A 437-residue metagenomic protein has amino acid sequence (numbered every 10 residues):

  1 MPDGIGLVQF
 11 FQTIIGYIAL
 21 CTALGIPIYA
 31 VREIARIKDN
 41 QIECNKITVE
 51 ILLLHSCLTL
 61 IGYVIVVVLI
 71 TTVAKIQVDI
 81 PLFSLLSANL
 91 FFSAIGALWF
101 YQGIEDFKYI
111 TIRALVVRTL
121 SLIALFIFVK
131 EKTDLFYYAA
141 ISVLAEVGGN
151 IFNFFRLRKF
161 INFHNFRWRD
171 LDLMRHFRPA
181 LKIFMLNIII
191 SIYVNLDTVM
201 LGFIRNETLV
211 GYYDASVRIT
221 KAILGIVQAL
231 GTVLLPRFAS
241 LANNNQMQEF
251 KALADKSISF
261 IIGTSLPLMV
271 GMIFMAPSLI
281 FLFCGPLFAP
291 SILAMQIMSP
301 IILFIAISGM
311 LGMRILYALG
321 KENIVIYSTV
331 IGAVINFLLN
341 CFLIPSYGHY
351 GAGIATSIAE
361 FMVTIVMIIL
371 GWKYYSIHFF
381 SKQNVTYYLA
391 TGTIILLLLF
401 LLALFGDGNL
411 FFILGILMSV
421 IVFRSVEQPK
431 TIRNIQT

Functional and structural regions predicted by a protein language model:
M1-I5, I127-E131, F184, S191-A222 (+4 more regions): Helix-terminus/linker motif at the lipid-water interface of multi-pass membrane proteins
G6-A23, K182, D197-V199, G211-G231 (+3 more regions): Alpha-helical transmembrane segments of polytopic membrane transporters and translocases
A23-D39, S216, T220-I258, I262-S265 (+1 more regions): Helix-loop junctions and terminal segments of transmembrane helices in multi-pass membrane transport/translocation
I70-L86, M272-F304: Interfacial segments at transmembrane-helix termini and the short loops linking adjacent helices
I80, L90-A114, F136, P300-I331: Membrane-interface junctions at transmembrane-helix termini in multi-pass inner-membrane proteins
I80, S84-S87, T111-K159, P179 (+3 more regions): Hydrophobic alpha-helical transmembrane segments
K108, L135-S142, I151-V194, V233 (+3 more regions): Interhelical loop/hinge segments that connect adjacent transmembrane helices in multipass membrane
I377, L397-T437: Membrane-proximal transmembrane or re-entrant/amphipathic helices at the cytosolic face
